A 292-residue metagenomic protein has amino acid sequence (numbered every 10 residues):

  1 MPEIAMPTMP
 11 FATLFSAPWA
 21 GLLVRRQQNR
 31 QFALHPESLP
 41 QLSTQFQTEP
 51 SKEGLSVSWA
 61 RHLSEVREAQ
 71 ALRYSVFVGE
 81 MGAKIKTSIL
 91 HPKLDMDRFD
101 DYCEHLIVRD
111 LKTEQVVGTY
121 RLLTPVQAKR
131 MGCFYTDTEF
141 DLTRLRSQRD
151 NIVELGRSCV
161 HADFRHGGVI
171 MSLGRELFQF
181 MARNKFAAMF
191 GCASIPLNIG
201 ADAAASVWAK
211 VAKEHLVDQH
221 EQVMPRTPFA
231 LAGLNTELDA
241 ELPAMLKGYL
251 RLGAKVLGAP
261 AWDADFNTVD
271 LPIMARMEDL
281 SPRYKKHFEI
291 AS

Functional and structural regions predicted by a protein language model:
P2-T8: Juxtamembrane and targeting peptides
I4, Q45-V117, R121-V126: Short amphipathic alpha-helix that is part of the acyltransferase structural core
M9-L63: Conserved N-terminal entry element of GNAT/NAT acetyltransferase domains
S64, D263, D279: Residue-level detector of flexible, active-site-proximal loop/helix-junction positions within diverse enzyme catalytic
L111-T113, D163-F164, M277-L280: Short loop segments at secondary-structure junctions
P125-A254, P260-T268, I273: Acyl-donor binding region in acyl/amide transferases
M274-S292: Long, continuous compositionally biased terminal/linker segments
